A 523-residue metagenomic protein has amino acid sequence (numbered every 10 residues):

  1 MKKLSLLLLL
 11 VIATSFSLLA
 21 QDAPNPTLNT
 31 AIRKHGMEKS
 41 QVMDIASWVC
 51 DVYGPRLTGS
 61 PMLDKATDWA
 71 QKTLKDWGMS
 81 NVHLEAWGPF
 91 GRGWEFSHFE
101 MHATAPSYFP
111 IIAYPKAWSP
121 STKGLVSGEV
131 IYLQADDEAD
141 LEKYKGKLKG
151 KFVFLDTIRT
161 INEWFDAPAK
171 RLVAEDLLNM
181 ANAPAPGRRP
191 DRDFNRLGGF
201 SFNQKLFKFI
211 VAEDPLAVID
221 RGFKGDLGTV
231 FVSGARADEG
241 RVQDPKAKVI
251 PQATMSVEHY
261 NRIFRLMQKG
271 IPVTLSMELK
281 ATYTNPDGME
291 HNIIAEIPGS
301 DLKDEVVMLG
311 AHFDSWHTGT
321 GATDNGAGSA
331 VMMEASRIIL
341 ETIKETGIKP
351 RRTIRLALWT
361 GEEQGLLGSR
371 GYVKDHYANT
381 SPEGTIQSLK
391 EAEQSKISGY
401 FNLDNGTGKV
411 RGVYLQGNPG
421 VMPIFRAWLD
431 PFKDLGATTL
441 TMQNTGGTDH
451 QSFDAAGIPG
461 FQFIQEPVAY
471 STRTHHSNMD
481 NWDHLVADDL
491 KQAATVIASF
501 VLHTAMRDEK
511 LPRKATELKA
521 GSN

Functional and structural regions predicted by a protein language model:
M1-S5, Q21: Positively charged n-region of N-terminal signal peptides that target proteins for export
S5-S17: Bacterial N-terminal signal peptides
D22-A31, S47, D51-P186: Noncatalytic luminal/extracellular "stalk/propeptide" segments of secretory-pathway proteins
P26-L28, A113, A117-K143, D238-A322 (+2 more regions): Soluble metallo-hydrolase cores and metallopeptidase-like ectodomains found primarily in the secretory/periplasmic
P26-S60, F231, D314, D404-G408 (+1 more regions): N-terminal capping segment at the start of a domain
D44, I338-L367, Y400: Short helix-loop-beta-strand segments that form the rim/entrance of peptidase-like active sites
Y108-P110, K123, G146, G150 (+5 more regions): Metal-dependent peptidase/peptidase-like ectodomains
R188-G199, Q204-F207, V211-A212, A217 (+3 more regions): Active-site-adjacent substrate-binding region of metalloamidase/peptidase-like peptide-processing proteins
